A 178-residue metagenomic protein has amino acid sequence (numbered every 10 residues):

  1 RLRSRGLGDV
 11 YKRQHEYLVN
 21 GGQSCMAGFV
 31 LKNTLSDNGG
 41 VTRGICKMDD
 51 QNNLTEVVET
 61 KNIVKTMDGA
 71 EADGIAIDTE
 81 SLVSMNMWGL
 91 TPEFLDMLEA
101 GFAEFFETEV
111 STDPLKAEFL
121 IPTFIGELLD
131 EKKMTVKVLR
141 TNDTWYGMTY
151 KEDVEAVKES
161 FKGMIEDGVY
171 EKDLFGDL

Functional and structural regions predicted by a protein language model:
R1, W88-G89, M148: Short aromatic/basic micro-patch
R1-Y11: Single conserved hydrophobic/aromatic residue that forms the stacking wall/gate of nucleotide- or nucleobase-binding
R5, A27-V30, R140: Short beta-strand segments
K12-W88, P92: Conserved core of the sugar-phosphate nucleotidyltransferase
G69-A76, P122, G126-D143: Glycine-rich loop/turn
P92-E93, E152: Alpha-helix/helix-capping structural signal
E99-M134: A C-terminal functional module that forms or caps the active site or interfaces directly with catalytic machinery
E131-T135, N142-L178: Hydrophobic helical membrane-anchoring modules
